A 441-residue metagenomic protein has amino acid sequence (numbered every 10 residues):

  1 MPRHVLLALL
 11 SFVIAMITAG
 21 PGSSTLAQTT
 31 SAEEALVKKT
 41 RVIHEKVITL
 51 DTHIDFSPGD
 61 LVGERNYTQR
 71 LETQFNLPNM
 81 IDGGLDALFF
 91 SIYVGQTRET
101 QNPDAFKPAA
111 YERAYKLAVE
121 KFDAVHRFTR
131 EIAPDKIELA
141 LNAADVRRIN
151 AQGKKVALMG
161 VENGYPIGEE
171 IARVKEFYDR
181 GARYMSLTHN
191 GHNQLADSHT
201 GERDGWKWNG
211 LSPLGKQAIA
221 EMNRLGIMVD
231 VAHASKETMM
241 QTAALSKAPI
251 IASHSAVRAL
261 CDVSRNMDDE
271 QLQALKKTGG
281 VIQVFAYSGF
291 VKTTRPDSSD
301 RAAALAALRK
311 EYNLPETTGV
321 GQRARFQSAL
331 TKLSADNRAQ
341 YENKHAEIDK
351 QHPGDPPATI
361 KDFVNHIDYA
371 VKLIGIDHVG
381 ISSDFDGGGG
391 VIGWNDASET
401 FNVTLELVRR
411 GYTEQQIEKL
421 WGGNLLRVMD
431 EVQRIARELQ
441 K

Functional and structural regions predicted by a protein language model:
M1-H4: Positively charged n-region of N-terminal signal peptides that target proteins for export
L7-G22: Bacterial N-terminal signal peptides
T25-N209, D262-K441: N-terminal hydrophobic targeting/anchoring segments and the immediately downstream early-domain regions of hydrolases
H53-D55, H233, H254: Histidine-centered divalent metal-coordination motifs
K207-L214, D230-S235, M267: Short, contiguous, pocket-lining structural segments that sit at or immediately flank catalytic/ligand-binding sites
K207-M222, T242-A252: Alpha-helix-loop-beta-strand connector modules within alpha/beta enzyme cores
Q217-V231, E237-Q241, L272-K277, N365: Substrate-binding cleft of carbohydrate-active enzyme catalytic domains
K236, M240-G279: Acidic, glycine-rich loop-and-beta core segments that form the ion-binding/anion-interacting portion of active sites
